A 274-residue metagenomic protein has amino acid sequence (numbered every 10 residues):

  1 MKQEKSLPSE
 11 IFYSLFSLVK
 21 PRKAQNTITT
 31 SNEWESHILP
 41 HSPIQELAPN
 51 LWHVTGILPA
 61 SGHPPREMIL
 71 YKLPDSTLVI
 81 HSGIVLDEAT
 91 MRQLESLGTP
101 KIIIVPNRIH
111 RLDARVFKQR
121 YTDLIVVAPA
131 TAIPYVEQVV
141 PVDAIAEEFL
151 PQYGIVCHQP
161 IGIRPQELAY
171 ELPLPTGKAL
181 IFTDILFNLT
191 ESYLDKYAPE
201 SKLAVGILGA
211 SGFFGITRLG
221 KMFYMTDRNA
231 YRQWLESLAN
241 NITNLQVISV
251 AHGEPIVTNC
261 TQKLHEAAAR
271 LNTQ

Functional and structural regions predicted by a protein language model:
P8-Q45, P59, V79-I80, Q166-L271: Metallo-beta-lactamase
L39, V127-A169, P173-T176, T226-W234: Metallo-beta-lactamase
E46, S61-P64, P160-R164: A short catalytic or substrate-binding loop motif that flags glycine-/basic-rich loops and adjacent residues that bind
H53, L70-K72, E171-P173: Short, well-ordered beta-strand micro-motif
H53-P59, C157-Q159: Short beta-strand segments that buttress and anchor functional surface loops
P59-I102: Pre-active-site segment of Zn-dependent metallo-hydrolases
H81-I84, I104-R108, A128-A130, P160 (+2 more regions): Short His-Asn-centered micro-motif
M91-P151, E266-R270: Active-site HxH/HxHxD metal-binding segment of metal-dependent hydrolases
